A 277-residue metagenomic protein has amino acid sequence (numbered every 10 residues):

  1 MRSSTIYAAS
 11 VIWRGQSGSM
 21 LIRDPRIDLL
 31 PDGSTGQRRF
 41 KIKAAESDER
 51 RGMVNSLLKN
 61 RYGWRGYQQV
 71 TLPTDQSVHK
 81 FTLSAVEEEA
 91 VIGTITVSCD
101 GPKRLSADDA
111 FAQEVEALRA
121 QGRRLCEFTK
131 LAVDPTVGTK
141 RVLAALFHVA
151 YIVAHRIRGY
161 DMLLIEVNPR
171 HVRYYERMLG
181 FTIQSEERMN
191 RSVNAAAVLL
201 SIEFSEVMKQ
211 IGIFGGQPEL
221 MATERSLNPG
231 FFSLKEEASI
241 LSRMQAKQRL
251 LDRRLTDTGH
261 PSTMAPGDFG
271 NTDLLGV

Functional and structural regions predicted by a protein language model:
R2-Q37, A246-G276: Short acidic N-proximal helix/loop "leader" segments that mark the beginning of a domain or an inter-domain linker
P25-T71, S77-H79, S84-V86, V91-I92: Short amphipathic alpha-helix that is part of the acyltransferase structural core
P31-G33, E88-V91, T129-A132, R141-A144 (+4 more regions): A general structural signal for short secondary-structure boundary/capping elements
W64-V70, Q76-H79, L105-E116, S185: Short acidic (Asp/Glu) patches
E88-L118: Short, His- and charge-rich active-site/binding loops that engage polyanionic ligands
F111-M208: Acyl-donor binding region in acyl/amide transferases
A195-P266: Charge-rich, low-complexity intrinsically disordered segments
